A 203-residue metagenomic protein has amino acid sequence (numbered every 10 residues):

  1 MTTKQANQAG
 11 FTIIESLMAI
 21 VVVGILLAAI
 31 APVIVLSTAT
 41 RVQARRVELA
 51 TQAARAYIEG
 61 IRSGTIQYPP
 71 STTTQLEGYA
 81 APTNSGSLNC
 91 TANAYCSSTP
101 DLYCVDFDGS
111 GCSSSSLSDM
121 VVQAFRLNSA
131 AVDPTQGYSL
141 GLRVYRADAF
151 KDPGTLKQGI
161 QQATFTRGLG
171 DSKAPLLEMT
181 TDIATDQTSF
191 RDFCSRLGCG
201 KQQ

Functional and structural regions predicted by a protein language model:
K4, F11-R55: Aliphatic-rich helix starts adjacent to a transmembrane/signal segment
K4-N7, V122: Intrinsically disordered, low-complexity regions enriched in polar/acidic and amide residues
Q8, E15, A94-S98: Short low-complexity stretches enriched in small and charged residues
I30, R45-Q203: Flexible, low-complexity segments enriched in proline/glycine/serine and punctuated by aromatic residues
